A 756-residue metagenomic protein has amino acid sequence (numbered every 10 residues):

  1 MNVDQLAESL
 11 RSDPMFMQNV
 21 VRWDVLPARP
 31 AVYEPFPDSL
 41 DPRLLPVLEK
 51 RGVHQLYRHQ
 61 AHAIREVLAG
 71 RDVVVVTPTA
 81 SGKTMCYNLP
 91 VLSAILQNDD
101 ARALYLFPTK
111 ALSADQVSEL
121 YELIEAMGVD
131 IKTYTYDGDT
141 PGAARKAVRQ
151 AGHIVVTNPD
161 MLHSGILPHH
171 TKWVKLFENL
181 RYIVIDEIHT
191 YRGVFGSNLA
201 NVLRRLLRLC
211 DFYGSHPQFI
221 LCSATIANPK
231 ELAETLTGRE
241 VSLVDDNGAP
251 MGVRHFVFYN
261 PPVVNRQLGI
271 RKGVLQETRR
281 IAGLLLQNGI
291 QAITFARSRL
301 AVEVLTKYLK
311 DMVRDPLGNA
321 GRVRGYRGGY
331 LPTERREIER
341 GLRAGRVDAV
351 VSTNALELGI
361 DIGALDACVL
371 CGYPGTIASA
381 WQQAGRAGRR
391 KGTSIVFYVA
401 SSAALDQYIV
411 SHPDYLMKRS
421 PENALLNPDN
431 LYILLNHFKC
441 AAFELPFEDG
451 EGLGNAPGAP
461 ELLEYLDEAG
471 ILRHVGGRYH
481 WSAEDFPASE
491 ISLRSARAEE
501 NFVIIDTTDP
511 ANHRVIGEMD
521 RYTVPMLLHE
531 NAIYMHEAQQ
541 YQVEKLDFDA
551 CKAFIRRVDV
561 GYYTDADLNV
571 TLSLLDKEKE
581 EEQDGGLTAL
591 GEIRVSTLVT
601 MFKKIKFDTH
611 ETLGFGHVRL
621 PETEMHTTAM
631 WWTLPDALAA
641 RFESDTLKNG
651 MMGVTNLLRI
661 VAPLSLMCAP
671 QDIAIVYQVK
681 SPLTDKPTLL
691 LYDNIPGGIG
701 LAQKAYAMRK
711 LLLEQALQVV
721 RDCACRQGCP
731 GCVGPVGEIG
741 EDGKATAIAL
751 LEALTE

Functional and structural regions predicted by a protein language model:
N2-R22, E537-L546, K552, I673: Structured, non-catalytic alpha/beta "coupling" segments that mediate domain-domain communication and provide generic
Q5-F16, A80, T84, T235 (+8 more regions): Generic hydrophobic, helix-prone segments enriched in Leu/Val/Ile
E8-R51, Q55-R58, H62-T84, L89-H163 (+4 more regions): Helicase motor core with emphasis on the C-terminal RecA-like subdomain
R71-P78, A126, P735-E756: Compositionally biased, low-complexity linear motifs
P78, P261, G329, P635-A637 (+2 more regions): Short strand-loop junctions, especially beta-strand C-caps/beta-turns that link beta-sheets to coils or alpha-helices
S223, V733-V736: Cys/His-coordinated zinc-binding microdomains
S394-V396, S402-R419, H437-D449, E464-Y465 (+3 more regions): Extended Lys/Arg-rich polyanion-binding regions
C723-C732: Short cysteine clusters
